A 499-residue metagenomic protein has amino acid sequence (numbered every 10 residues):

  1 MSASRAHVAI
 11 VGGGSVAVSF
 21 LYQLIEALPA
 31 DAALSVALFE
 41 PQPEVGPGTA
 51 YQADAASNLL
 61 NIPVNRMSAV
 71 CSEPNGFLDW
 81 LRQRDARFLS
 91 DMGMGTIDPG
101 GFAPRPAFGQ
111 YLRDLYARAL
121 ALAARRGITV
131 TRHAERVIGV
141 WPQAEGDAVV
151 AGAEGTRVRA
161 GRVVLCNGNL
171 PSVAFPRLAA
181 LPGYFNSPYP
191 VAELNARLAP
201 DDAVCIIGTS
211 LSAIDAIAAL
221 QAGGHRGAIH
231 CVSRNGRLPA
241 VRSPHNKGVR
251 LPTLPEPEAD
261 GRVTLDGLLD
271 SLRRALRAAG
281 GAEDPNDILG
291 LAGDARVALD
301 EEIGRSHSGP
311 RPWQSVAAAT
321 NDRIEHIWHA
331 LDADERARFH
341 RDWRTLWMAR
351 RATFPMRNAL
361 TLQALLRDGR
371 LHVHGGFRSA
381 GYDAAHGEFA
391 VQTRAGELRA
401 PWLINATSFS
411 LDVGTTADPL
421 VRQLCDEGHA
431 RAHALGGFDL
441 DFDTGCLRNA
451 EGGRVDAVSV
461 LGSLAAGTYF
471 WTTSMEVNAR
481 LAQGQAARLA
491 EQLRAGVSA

Functional and structural regions predicted by a protein language model:
M1-T49, M94-A499: Flavin (primarily FAD) cofactor-binding/catalytic cores of flavoenzymes
D54-D79, K247-T264: N-terminal glycine-rich dinucleotide-binding loop that anchors FAD/FMN and/or NAD(P) in oxidoreductases
A55-C71, N75, M92-F108, L120: Dinucleotide-binding Rossmann-like beta1-alpha1 core, especially the glycine-rich loop that anchors the ADP
L78, R82, A86, L112: Conserved phosphate-binding loops in N-terminal lobes of ATP-dependent enzymes of the actin/Hsp70/sugar-kinase
R87-D91: Acidic metal-coordinating catalytic centers involved in nucleic-acid phosphodiester chemistry
